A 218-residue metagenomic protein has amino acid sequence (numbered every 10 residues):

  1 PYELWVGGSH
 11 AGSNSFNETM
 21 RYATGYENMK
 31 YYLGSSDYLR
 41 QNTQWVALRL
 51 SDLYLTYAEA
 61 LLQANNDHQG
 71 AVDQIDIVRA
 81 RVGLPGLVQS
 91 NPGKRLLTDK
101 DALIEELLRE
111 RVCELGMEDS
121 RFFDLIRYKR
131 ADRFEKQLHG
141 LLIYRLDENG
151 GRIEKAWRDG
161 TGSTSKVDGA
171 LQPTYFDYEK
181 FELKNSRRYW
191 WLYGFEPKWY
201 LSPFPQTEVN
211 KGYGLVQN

Functional and structural regions predicted by a protein language model:
P1-N218: Acidic/polar-rich alpha-helix caps and helix-coil junctions
